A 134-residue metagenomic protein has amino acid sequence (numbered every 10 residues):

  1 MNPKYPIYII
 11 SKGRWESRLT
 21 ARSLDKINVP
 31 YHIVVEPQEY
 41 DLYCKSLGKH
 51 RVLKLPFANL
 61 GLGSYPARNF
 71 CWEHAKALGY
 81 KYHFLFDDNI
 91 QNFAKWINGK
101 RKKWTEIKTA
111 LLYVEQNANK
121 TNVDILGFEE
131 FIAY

Functional and structural regions predicted by a protein language model:
M1-K26: N-proximal low-complexity "stem/linker" segments adjacent to membrane-targeting elements
Y5, K81, D124: Conserved acidic residues
I7-S11, V29-P37, L126-G127: Short, hydrophobic beta-strand segments that form beta-sheet elements in well-ordered domains
E16, G63-A67, T105-Y113: Soluble or luminal CAZymes and related metallo-dependent hydrolases
T20-L24, C44, W72, L111-E115: Short amphipathic alpha-helical segments and helix-helix/interface helices
D25-H32, L47-L53, Y113-D124: Structural alpha-beta junctions
V35-F86, Q91-W104: Active-site-proximal specificity loops/subdomain of glycosyltransferases
F93-Y134: Conserved catalytic core of nucleotide-sugar-dependent glycosyltransferases
